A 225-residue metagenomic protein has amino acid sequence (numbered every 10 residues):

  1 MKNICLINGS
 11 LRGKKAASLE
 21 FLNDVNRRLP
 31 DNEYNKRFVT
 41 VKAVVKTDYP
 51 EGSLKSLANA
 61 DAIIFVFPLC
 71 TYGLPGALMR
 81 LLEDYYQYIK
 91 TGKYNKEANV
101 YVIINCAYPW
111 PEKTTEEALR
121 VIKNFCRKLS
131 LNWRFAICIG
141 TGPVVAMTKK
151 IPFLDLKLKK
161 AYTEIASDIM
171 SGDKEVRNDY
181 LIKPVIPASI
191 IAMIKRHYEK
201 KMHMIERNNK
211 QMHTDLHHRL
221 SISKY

Functional and structural regions predicted by a protein language model:
M1-K96, V176-N178, I182-Y225: N-terminal beta1-alpha1-beta2 submodule of the flavodoxin-like/Rossmannoid cofactor-binding fold
K14, N99-P111, W133, K159-K174 (+1 more regions): Short flexible/disordered coil segments
K14, Y49, L74, T115 (+1 more regions): Residue-level preference for long, well-ordered alpha-helices that form the structural scaffold of enzyme catalytic
L22, L78, L82, L119-I122 (+2 more regions): Amphipathic alpha-helical segments in well-structured domains
D24, R28, V121-K128, A161-E164: Amphipathic alpha-helical segments that form well-ordered structural scaffolds and often line/cohere around active
N99-P143, M147-L154: Short, glycine-/small-residue-rich phosphate/pyrophosphate-handling segment
F135-Y198: A conserved mid-domain beta-alpha-beta active-site/ligand-binding segment of alpha/beta enzyme cores
